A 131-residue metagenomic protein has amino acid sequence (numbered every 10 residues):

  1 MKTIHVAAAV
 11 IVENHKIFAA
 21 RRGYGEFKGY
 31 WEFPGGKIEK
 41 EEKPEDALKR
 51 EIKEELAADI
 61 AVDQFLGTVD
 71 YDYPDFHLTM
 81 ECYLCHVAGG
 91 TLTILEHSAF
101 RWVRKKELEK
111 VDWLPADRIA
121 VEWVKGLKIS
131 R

Functional and structural regions predicted by a protein language model:
M1-I17, K37: Conserved N-terminal beta-strand and adjoining loop/helix that marks the start of the Nudix/MutT-like hydrolase domain
H5-A7, H15, L78-E81, S98: Change "...and in nucleic-acid phosphodiester-cleaving endonucleases..." to "...and in nucleic-acid processing enzymes
I11-V12, A19, C85-V87, W102: Conserved hydrophobic "DFG−1" position in protein kinase catalytic cores
K16-E54: Conserved Nudix-box catalytic region and its N-terminal flanking loop in Nudix hydrolases and closely related
P44, L48-I52, F65, Y83 (+1 more regions): Hydrophobic packing within well-folded, soluble alpha/beta domains
E55-V62: Short secondary-structure junctions
D59, V69-T91, A99-R101: Active-site-adjacent beta-strand/loop module that shapes the phosphate/pyrophosphate-binding cleft
L84, T93-V124: NUDIX/MutT-family hydrolases
